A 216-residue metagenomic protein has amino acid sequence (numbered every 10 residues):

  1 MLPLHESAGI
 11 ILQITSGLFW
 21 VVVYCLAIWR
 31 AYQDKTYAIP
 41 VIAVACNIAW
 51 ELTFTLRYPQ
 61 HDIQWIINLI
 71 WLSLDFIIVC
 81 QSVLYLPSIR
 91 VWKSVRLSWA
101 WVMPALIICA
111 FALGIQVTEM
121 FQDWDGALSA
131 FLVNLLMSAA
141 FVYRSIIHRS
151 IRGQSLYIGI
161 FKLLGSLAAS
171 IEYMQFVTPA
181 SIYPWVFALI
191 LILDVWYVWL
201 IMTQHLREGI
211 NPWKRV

Functional and structural regions predicted by a protein language model:
M1-V216: Alpha-helical membrane-protein topology signature
